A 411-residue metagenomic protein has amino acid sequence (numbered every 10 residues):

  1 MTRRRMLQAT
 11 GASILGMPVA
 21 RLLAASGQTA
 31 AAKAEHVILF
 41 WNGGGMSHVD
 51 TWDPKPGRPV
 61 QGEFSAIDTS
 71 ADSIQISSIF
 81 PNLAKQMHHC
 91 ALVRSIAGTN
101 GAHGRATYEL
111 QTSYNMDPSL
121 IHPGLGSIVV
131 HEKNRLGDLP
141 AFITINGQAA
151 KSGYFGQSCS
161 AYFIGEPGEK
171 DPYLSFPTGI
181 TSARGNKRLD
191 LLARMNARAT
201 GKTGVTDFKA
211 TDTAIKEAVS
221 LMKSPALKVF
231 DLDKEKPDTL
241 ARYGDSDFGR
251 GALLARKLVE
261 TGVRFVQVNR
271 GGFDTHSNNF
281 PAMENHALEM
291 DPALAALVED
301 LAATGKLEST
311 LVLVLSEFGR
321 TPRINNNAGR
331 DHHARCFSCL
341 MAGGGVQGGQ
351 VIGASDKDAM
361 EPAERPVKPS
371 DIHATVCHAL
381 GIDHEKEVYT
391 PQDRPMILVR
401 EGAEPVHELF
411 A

Functional and structural regions predicted by a protein language model:
M1-A411: Ligand-binding pockets and gating/stacking loops
